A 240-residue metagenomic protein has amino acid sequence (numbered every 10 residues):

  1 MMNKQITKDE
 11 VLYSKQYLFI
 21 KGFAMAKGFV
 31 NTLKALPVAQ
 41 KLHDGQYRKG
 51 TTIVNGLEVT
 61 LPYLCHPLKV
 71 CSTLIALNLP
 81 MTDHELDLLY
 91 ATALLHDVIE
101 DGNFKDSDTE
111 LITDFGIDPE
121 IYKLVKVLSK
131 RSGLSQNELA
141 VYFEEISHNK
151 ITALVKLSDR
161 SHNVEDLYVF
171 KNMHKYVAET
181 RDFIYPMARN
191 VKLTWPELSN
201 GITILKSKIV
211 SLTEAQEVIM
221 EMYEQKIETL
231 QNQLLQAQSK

Functional and structural regions predicted by a protein language model:
M2-Q238: Active-site helical microenvironments for divalent-metal-assisted chemistry
